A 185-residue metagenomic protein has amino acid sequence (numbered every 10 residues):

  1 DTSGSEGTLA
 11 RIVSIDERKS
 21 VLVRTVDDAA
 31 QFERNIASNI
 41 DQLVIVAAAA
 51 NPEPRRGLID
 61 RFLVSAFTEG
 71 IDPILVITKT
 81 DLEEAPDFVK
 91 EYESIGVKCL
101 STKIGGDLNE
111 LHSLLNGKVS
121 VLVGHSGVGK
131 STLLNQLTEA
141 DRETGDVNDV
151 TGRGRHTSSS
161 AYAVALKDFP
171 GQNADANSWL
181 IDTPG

Functional and structural regions predicted by a protein language model:
D1-R56, G171-Q172: N-terminal accessory targeting/assembly segments
N39-A47, T68-T80, G96-T102: Conserved beta-strand/loop subsegment of P-loop NTPase cores
L43, P73, S120-L122, S178: Generic beta-sheet signal
G57-F67: Histidine-anchored nucleotide/phosphate-binding helix
K79-S131, E139: Canonical P-loop GTPase G-domain recognition
E139-W179: Switch I (effector-binding) loop of TRAFAC-class P-loop GTPase G-domains
